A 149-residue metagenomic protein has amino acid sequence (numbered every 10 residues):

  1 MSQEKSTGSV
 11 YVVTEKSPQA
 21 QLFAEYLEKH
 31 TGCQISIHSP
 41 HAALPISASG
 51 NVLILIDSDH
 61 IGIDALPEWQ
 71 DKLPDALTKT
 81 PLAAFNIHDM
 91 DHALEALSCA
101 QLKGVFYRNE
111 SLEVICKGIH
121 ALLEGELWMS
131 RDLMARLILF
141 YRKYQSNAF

Functional and structural regions predicted by a protein language model:
S6-P18, F23-L27, I54: Conserved acidic segment of CheY-like receiver
P18-Q19, D91-H92, E113: Short alpha-helical
A20, I35, A42, I46-T78 (+1 more regions): Conserved phosphotransfer microenvironments
L22-E28, E68-L73, E95-S98: Short, aromatic/basic amphipathic alpha-helical patches
T31, T78, A100-Q101: Short, structured coil segments at secondary-structure junctions
D89-G104, K117: Alpha4 helix (beta4-alpha4-beta5 surface) of REC/receiver domains from two-component response regulators
E95, E110-F149: Short, flexible helix-to-coil linker/hinge segments that flank and couple to helix-turn-helix
